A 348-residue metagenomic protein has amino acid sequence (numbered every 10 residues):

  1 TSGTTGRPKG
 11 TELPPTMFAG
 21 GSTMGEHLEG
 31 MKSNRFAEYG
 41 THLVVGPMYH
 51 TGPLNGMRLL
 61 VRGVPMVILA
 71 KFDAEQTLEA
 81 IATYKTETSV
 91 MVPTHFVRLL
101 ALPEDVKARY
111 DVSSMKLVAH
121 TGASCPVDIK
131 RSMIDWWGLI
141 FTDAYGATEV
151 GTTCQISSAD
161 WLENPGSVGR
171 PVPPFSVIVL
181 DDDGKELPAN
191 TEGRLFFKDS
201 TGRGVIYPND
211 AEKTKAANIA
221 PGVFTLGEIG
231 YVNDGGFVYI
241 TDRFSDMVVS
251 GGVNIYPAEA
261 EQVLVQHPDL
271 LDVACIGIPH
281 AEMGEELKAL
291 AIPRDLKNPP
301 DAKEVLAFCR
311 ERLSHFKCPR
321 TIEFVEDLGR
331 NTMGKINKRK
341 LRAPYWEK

Functional and structural regions predicted by a protein language model:
S2-G3, V61-R62, E87-V90, E104-E163 (+2 more regions): Gly/Ser/Thr-rich phosphate-binding loop
S2-T23: Conserved AMP-binding A3 loop
T16-T41, V45, Y49-E87, L102: Conserved AMP-binding/adenylation subdomain of ANL enzymes
G40-T41, L117, R194: Residues that mark the start of a beta-strand
E79, S89, K198-D199, V205-I206 (+6 more regions): AMP-binding/adenylate-forming catalytic core of the ANL superfamily
G122, G146, G169, E228 (+1 more regions): Active-site glycine-centered loops adjacent to acidic/histidine catalytic or metal-binding residues that shape
S124, E163-N209, A217, G235: Adenylate-forming AMP-binding core of the ANL superfamily, especially NRPS adenylation
T142-E149, G169, I276-P279, E323: Beta-strand->loop->alpha-helix junctions that form or flank phosphate-binding loops in nucleotide-handling enzymes
